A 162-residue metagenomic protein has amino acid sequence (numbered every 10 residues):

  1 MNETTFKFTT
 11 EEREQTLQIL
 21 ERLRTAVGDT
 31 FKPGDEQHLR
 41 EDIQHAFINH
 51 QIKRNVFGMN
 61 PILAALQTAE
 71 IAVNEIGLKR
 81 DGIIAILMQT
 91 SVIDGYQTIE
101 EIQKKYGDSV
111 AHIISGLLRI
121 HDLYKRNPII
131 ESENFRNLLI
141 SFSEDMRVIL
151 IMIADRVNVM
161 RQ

Functional and structural regions predicted by a protein language model:
M1-Q162: Active-site helical microenvironments for divalent-metal-assisted chemistry
